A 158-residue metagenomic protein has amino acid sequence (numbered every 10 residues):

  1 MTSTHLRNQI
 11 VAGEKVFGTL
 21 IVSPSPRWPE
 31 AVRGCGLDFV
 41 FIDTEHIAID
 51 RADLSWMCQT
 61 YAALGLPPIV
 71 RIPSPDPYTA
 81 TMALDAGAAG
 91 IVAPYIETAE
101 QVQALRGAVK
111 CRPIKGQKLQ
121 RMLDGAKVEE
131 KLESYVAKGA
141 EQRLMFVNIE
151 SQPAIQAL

Functional and structural regions predicted by a protein language model:
M1-V22, V128-Q142: N-terminal amphipathic alpha-helix/helix-capping segment at the start of soluble metabolic enzymes
K15-L20, V40-I42, P68-R71, I91-A93 (+1 more regions): Hydrophobic faces of well-ordered beta-strands that scaffold small-molecule active sites in alpha/beta enzyme cores
I21-G34, S74-M82, Q152-L158: Short, acidic/polar
W28-W56: Glycine-rich, proline-tolerant flexible connector loops at the mouths of alpha/beta enzymes
C35-F39, D85-G90, K110-C111: Glycine-enriched alpha-helix->loop->beta-strand junction motifs that scaffold or abut catalytic
T44-I47, P73-S74, I96-E97: Short, ordered loop/turn segments at secondary-structure junctions
R51-P77, T81-D85, A108-K115, K138-A140: Alpha-helix-loop-beta-strand connector modules within alpha/beta enzyme cores
Y78, G90-L158: Conserved anion-binding
